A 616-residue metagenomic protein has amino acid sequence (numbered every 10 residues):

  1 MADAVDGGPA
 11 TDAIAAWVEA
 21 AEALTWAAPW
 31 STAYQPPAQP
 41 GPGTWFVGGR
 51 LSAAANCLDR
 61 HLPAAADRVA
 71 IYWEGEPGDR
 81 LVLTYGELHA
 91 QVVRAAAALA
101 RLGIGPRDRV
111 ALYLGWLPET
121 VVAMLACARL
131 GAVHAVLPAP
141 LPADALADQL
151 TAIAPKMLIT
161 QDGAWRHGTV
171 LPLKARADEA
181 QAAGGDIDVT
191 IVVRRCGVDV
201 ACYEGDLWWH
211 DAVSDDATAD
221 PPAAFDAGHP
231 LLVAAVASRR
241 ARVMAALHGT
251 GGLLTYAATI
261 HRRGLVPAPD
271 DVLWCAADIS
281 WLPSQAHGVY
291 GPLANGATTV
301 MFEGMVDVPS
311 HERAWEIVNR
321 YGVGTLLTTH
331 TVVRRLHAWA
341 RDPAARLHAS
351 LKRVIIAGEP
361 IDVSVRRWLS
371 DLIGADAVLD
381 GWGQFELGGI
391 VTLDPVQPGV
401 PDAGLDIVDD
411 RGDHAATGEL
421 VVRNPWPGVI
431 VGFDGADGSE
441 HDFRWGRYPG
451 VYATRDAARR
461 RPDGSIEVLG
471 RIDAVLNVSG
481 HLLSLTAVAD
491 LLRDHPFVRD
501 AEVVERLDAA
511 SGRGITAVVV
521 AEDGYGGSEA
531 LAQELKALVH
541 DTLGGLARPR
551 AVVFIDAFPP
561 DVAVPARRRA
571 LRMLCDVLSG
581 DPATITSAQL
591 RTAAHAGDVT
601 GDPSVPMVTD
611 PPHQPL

Functional and structural regions predicted by a protein language model:
A54-A55, A70-M124, P142-A147, E204-D211 (+1 more regions): Conserved AMP-binding/adenylate-forming core of the ANL superfamily
D67-V69, T190-V192, G197-V198, Y203-R242 (+2 more regions): Conserved pre-ATP/AMP-binding loop-to-beta segment of ANL
L112, L141-D162, A177, L326 (+4 more regions): AMP-binding/adenylate-forming catalytic core of the ANL superfamily
L130-W208, T329: Structural core segment of the AMP-binding/adenylate-forming
V189, L476, E502-L507, T516-V518 (+1 more regions): Conserved C-terminal "lid"/linker of ANL adenylate-forming enzymes
L207-D211, Y290, T325, W339-V396 (+1 more regions): Gly/Ser/Thr-rich phosphate-binding loop
G252-C275, I279-T325, W339-A340: Conserved AMP-binding/adenylation subdomain of ANL enzymes
R411-P449, S465, H481-L483: Conserved ATP/PPi-binding loop(s) of AMP-dependent carboxylate-activating enzymes
